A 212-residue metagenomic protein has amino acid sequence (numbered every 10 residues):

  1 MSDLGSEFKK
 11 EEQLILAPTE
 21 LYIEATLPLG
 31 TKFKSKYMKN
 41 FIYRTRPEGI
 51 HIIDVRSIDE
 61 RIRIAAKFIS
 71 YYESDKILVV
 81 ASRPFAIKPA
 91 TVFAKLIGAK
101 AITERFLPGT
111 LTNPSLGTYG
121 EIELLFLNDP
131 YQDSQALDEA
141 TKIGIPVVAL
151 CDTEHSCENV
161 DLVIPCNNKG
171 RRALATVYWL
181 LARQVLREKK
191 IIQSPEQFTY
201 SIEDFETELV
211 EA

Functional and structural regions predicted by a protein language model:
S2-E211: Ribosome large-subunit tunnel/peptidyl-transferase-proximal elements
